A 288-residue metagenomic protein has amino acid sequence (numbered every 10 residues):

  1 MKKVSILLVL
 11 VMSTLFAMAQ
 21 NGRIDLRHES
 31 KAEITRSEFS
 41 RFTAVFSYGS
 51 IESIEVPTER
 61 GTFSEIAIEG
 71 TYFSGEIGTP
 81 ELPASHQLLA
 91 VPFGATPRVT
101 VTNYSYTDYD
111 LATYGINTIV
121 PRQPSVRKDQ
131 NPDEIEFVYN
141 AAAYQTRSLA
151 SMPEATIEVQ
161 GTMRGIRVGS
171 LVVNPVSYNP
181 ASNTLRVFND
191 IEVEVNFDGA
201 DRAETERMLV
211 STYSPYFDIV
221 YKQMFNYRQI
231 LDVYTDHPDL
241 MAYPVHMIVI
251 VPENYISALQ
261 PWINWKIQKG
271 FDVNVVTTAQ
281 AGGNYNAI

Functional and structural regions predicted by a protein language model:
M1-V4: Positively charged n-region of N-terminal signal peptides that target proteins for export
I6-L7, G270: General helical structural elements
L7-L8, P180: A broad, structure-centric signal for solvent-exposed, well-ordered loop/edge residues that line or flank functional
L8-L10, G161-T162: Extended, charged helical/alpha-beta scaffold domains that provide interaction surfaces
L10-M18: Hydrophobic h-region of N-terminal signal peptides that target proteins for export in Gram-negative bacteria
M18-I288: Extracellular pro-sequences of secreted precursors
